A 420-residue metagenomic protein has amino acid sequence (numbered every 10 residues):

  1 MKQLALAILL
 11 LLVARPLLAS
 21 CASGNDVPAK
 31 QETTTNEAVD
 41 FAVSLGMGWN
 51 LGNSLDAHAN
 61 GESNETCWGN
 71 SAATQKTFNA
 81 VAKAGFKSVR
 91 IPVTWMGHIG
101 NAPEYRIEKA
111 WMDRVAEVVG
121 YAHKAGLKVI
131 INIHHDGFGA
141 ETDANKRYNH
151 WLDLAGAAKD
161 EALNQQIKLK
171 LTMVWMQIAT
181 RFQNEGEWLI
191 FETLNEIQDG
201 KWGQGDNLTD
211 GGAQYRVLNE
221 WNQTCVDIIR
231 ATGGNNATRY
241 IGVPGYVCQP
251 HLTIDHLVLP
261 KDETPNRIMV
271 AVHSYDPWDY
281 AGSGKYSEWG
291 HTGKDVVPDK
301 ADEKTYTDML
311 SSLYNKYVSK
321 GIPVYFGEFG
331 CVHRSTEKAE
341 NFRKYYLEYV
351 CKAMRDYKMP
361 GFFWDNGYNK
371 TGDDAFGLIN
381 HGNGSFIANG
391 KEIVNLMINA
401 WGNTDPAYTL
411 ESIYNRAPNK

Functional and structural regions predicted by a protein language model:
L18-S20: C-terminal motif of bacterial Sec signal peptides marking the signal peptidase cleavage site
D26-S88: N-terminal carbohydrate-binding accessory modules
L51-A73, N101-I107, D279-T305: Acidic/histidine-rich helix-loop elements that form or flank divalent-metal/phosphate-binding sites at the catalytic
A57-T66, W95-D113, G137-Q166, D199-D210 (+2 more regions): Surface-exposed, active-site-proximal loop segments in enzymatic domains
G69-V89, P103-H135, G139-T193, L218-G233: An active-site-proximal structural segment forming one wall of the substrate-binding cleft that immediately precedes
A72-T94, L313-Y317, C351-A353, P360-F362: Catalytic domains of carbohydrate-active enzymes, especially glycoside hydrolases
L152, K159, L163-D302, S311-V332 (+2 more regions): Active-site region of glycoside hydrolase catalytic domains
T336-K420: Aromatic-rich peripheral "rim/lid" segments of glycoside hydrolase catalytic domains that contact and position glycan
